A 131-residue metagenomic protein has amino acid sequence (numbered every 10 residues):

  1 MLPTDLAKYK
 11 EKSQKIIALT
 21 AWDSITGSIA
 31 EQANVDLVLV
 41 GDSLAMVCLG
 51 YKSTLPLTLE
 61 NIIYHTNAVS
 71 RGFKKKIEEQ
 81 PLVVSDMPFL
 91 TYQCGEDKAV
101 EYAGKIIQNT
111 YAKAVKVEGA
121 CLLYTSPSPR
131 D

Functional and structural regions predicted by a protein language model:
M1-T20: N-terminal amphipathic alpha-helix/helix-capping segment at the start of soluble metabolic enzymes
D23, A30, V69: Conserved, mostly hydrophobic/aromatic
S24, D42-A45, M87-L90, G119-L122: Short, ordered loop/turn segments at secondary-structure junctions
S28-M46: N-terminal glycine-rich anion-binding loops that anchor highly charged ligand groups
V47-K52: A short acidic, helix-capping loop that chelates divalent metal ions and anchors anionic groups
S53-A114, G119-A120: Active-site beta->alpha loop and helix N-cap motifs at the rims of alpha/beta catalytic domains
Y124-D131: Conserved small/polar residues in nucleotide/adenosyl-binding loops
